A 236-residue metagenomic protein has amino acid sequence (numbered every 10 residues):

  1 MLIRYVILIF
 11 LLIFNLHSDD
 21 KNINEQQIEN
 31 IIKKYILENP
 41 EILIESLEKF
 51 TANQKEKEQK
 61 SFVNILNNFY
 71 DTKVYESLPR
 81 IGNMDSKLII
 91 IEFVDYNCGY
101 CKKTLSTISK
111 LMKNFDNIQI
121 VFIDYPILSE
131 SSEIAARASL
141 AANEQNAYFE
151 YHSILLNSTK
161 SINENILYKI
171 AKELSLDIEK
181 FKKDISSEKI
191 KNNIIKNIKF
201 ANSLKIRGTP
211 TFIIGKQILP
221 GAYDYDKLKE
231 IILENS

Functional and structural regions predicted by a protein language model:
M1-L2, I90: N-terminal secretory signal peptides that target proteins for export/translocation
L2-I9: Sec-dependent signal peptide recognition, specifically the positively charged N-region followed immediately by
I9-I13, N157: Generic low-polarity alpha-helical segments
F14-E130, K183-G208, L233: Extracytoplasmic thiol/disulfide redox context detector
P126-T209, I213-S236: Cysteine-centric redox/oxidoreductase cores and disulfide-bonded domains
